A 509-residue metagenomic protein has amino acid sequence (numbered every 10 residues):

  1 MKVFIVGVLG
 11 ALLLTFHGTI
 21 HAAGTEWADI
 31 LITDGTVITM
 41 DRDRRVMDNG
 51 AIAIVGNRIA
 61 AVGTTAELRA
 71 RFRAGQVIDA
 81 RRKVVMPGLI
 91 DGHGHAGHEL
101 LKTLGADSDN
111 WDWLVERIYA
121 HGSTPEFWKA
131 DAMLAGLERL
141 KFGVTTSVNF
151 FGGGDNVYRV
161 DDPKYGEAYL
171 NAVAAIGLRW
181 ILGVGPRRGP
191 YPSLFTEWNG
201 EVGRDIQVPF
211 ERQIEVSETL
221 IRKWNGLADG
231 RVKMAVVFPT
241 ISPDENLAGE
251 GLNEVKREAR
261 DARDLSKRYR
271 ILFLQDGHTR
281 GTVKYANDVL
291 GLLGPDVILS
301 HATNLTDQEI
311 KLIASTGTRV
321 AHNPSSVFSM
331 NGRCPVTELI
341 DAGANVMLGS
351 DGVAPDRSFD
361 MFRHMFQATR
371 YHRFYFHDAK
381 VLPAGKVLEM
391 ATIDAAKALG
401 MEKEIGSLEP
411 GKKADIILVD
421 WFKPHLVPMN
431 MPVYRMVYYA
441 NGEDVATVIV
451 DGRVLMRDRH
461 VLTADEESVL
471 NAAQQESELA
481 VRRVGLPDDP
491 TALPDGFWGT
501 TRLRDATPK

Functional and structural regions predicted by a protein language model:
F4-F16, I20-G50, V55-T65, R71 (+1 more regions): Active-site microenvironment of metallo-dependent hydrolases
A23, D161-T303: Metal-coordinating catalytic core of metallo-dependent amide/deamination hydrolases
W27-D34, R69-W111, M133, L140-K141 (+2 more regions): Replace "His-x-His-based motif
G35, I52, N57, R82 (+14 more regions): Divalent metal-coordination and catalytic microenvironments
L100-A130, V157-D161, G189-Q207, T240-G249 (+3 more regions): Active-site gating loops and adjacent loop-to-helix segments of metal-dependent hydrolytic enzymes
T103-R179, Q213-D229, Q474-E476, R482: Alpha-helical scaffold segments that flank or form the walls of functional sites
K267-R270, L290-V297, L312-A321, D341-V346: Glycine-enriched alpha-helix->loop->beta-strand junction motifs that scaffold or abut catalytic
T337-L426, V437-N441: His/Asp/Glu-enriched, well-ordered alpha-helical/loop segment that forms or immediately abuts the divalent-metal
